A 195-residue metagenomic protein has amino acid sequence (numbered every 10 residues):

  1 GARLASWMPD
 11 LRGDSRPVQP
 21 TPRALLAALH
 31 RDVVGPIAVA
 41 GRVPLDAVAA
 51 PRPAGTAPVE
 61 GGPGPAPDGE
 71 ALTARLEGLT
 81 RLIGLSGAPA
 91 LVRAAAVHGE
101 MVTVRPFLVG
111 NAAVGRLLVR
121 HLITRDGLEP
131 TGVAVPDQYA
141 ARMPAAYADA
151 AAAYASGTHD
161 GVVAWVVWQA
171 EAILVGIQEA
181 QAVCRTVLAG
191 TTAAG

Functional and structural regions predicted by a protein language model:
G1-G195: FIC/Doc superfamily catalytic core
